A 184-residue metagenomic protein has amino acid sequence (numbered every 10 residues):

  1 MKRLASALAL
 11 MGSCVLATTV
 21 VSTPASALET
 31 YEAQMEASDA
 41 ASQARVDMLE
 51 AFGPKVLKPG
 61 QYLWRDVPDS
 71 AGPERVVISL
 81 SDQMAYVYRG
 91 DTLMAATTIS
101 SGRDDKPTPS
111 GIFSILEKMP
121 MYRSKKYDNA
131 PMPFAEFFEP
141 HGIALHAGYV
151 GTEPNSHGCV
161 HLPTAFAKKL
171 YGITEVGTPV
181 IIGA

Functional and structural regions predicted by a protein language model:
K2-F134, H141-A184: N-terminal pre-domains immediately preceding structured catalytic cores
